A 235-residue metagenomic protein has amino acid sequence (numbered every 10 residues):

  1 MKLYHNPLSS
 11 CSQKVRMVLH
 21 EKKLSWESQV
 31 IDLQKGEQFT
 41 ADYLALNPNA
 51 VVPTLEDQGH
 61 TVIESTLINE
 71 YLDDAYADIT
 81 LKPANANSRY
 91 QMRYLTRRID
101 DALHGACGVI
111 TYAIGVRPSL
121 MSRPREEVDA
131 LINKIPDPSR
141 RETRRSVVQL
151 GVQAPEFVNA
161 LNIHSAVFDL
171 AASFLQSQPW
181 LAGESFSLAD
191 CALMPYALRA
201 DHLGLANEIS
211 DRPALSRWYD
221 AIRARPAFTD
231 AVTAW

Functional and structural regions predicted by a protein language model:
M1-P138: GST-like domain detector, emphasizing the conserved glutathione-binding G-site in the N-terminal thioredoxin-like
S9, D190, R225: Conserved G/P- and acidic residue-centered "switch" motifs that form tight phosphate/ATP-binding loops in soluble
H20, D201, A224: Short polybasic/polar patches that bind polyanions
A45, A224, T233: Phosphate-coordinating loops and pocket residues in cytosolic domains that bind phosphorylated ligands
N69, D73, R93-T96, D100 (+3 more regions): Non-transmembrane alpha-helical segments in soluble domains of secreted/periplasmic/extracellular proteins
G105-R217: GST-like fold's C-terminal all-alpha helical module
R212, R225-P226: Acidic-histidine catalytic/liganding microenvironments
